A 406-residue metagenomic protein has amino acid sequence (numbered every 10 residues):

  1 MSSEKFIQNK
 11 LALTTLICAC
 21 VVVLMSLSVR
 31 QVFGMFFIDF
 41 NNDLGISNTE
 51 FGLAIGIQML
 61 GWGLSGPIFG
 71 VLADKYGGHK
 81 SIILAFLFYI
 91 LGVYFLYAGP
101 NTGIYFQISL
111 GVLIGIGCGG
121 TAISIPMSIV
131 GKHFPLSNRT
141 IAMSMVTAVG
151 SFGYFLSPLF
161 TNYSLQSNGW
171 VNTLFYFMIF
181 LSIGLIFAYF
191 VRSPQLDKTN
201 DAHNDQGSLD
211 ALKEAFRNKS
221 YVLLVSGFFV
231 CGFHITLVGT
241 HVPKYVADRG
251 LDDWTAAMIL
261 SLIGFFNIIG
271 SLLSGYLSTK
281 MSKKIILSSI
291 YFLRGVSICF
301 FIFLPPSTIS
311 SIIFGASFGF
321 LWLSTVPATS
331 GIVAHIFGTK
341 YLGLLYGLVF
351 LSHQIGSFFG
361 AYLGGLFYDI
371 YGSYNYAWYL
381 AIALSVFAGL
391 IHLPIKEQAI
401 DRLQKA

Functional and structural regions predicted by a protein language model:
F33-F37, N218-S271: Extracytoplasmic gate region of multi-pass secondary transporters
S65-G77, S271-S282, D369: Helix-to-loop junctions at the C-terminal end of transmembrane segments in multipass secondary transporters
L87-N101, L293-P306: C-terminal ends and interior cores of transmembrane alpha-helices in multi-pass membrane transporters/permeases
I104-T121, F229, S310-S324: Hydrophobic core of transmembrane alpha-helices in multi-pass small-molecule transporters, especially MFS/SLC-type
G120-F134, S324-F337: Intracellular juxtamembrane helix-capping segments at the cytosolic ends of symmetry-related transmembrane helices
M145-L196: Helix-loop-helix hairpin linking two adjacent transmembrane segments in secondary transporters
S193-D210, D401-A406: Flexible cytoplasmic inter-helical loops of multi-pass small-molecule transporters
I263, K280-I332: C-terminal transmembrane helical hairpin of 12-TM major facilitator-type secondary transporters
